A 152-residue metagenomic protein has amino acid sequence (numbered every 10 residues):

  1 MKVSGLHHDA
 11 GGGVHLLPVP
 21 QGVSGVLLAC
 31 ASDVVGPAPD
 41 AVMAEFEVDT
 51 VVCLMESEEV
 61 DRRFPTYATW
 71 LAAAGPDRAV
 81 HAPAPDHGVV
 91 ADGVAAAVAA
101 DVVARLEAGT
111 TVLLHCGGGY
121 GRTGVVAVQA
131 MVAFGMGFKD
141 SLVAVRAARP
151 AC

Functional and structural regions predicted by a protein language model:
M1-S32: Mobile, glycine- and charge-enriched loop segments and immediately flanking short secondary-structure elements within
H7-H8, H15, H81, H87 (+1 more regions): Histidine (H) residue identity feature
L16, D77, G121-V125: Short, well-ordered helical secondary-structure segments
G22-V112, V132-C152: Cysteine-based protein phosphatase catalytic domain of the PTP/DSP
G109-V132: A phosphate-binding catalytic loop at a beta-strand-loop-alpha-helix junction that coordinates phosphoryl groups
